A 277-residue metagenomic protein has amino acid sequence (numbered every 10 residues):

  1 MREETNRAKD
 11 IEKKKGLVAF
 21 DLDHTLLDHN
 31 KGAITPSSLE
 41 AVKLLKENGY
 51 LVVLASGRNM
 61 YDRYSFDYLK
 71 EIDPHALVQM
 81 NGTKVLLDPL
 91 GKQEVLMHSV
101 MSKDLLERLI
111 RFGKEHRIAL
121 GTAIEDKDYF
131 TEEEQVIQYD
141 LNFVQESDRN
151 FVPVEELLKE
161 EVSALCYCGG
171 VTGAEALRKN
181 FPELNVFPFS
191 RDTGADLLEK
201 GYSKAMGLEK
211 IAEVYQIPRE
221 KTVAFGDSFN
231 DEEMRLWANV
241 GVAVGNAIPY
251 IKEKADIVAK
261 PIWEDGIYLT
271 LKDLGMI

Functional and structural regions predicted by a protein language model:
M1-F20, I217: Non-catalytic pre-domain segments flanking phosphatase-related domains
K14-K31, R235: Asp-based phosphoryl-transfer active-site loop
L22, R58, D227-S228: Active-site metal-binding loops of divalent metal-dependent hydrolases
P36-V136: Active-site phosphate-binding/coordination module
V53, V78, V223-F225, V242 (+1 more regions): Hydrophobic/aromatic beta-strand patches that form the interior of the parallel beta-sheet core in alpha/beta enzyme
I72-D73, N81, N180-L184, W237-A238 (+1 more regions): Short, structured coil segments at secondary-structure junctions
F112-E233, W237, N246: Conserved acidic, metal-coordinating active-site core of Asp-based, Mg2+-dependent phosphoryl-transfer enzymes
W237, V242-I277: Asp-based, Mg2+/Mn2+-dependent phosphohydrolase catalytic module
